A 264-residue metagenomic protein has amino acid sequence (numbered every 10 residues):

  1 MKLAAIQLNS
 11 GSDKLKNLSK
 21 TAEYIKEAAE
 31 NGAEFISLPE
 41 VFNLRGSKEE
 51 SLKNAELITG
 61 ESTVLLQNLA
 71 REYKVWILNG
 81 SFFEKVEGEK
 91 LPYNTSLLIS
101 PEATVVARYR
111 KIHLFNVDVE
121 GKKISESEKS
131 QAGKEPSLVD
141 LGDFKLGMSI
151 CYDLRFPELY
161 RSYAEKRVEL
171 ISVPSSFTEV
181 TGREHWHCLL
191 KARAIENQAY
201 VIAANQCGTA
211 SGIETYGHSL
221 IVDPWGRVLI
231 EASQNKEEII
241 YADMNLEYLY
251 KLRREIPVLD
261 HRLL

Functional and structural regions predicted by a protein language model:
M1-S12, S37, T95, R108 (+2 more regions): Active-site-proximal beta-strand elements of phosphoester/diester hydrolases
K14, E23-E102, R108, F177-N197: Cys-nucleophile CN-hydrolase/nitrilase-fold catalytic domain and related Cys-dependent amidase chemistry that acts on
K16-E27, R155-R161: Short, acidic/polar
L44, L97, R108-F115, L220 (+1 more regions): Short beta->alpha transition motifs characteristic of CBS
I58-N79, K145, L154-I239: CN hydrolase (nitrilase-like) catalytic-core segments centered on the catalytic cysteine and neighboring Lys/Glu
N79-S81, T95-L98, S137-V139, S219-I221 (+1 more regions): Short beta-strand scaffold segments in enzyme catalytic cores
E87-K166, E179-C188, E255-V258: Active-site catalytic loop in hydrolytic enzyme cores
E247-L264: A short C-terminal boundary segment appended to hydrolase-like catalytic domains
